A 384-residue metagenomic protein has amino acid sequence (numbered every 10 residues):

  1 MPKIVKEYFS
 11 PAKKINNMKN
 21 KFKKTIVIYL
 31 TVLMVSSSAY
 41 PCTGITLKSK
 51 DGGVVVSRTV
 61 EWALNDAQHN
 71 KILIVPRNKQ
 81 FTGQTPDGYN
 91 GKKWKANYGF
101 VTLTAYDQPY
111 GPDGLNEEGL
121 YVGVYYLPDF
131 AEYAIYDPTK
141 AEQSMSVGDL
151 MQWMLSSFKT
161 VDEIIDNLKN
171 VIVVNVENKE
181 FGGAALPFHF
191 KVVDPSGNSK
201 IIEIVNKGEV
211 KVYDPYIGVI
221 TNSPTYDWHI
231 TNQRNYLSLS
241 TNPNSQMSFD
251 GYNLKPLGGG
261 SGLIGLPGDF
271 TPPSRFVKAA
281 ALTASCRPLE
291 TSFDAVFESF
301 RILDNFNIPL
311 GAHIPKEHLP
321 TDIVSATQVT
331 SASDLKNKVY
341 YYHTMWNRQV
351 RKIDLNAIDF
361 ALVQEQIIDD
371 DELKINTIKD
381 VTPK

Functional and structural regions predicted by a protein language model:
M1-N17: N-terminal amphipathic/basic-hydrophobic helices that include classical n-h-c signal peptides and signal-anchor
I15-V27: Bacterial N-terminal signal peptides that target proteins for export
I28-Y29, A39: Cleavable N-terminal signal peptides
M34-S36: N-terminal signal peptide c-region/cleavage motif recognized by signal peptidases
Y40-V55, A63, Q68-H69, K79 (+4 more regions): C-terminus-biased signal that marks the final domain/tail of proteins
C42-E142, N175, D369, D380 (+1 more regions): A contiguous strand-loop segment
W62-L64, P128-F130, K207-E209, N347-V350: Short, surface-exposed beta-strand-loop junctions and turns on beta-sheet-rich folds
K92-N97, T102-P215: Structured, non-membrane catalytic/scaffold regions adjacent to prosthetic-group chemistry
